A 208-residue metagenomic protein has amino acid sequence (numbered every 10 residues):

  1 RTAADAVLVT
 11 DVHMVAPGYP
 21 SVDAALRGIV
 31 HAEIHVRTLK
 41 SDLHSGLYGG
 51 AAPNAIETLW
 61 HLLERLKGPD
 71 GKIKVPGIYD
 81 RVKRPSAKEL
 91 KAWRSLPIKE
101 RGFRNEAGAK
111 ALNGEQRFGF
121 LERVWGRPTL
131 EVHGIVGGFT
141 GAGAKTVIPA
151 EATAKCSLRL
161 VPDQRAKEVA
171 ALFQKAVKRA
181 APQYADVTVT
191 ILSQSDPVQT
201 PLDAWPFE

Functional and structural regions predicted by a protein language model:
R1-A25: Acidic/histidine-rich catalytic neighborhood of metal-dependent amide-processing enzymes
T2-D5, G28-H31, A185: Short coil/turn connectors at secondary-structure junctions
V15-P17, H31-E208: Metal-dependent amide/peptide-bond hydrolase catalytic core, centered on the "pita-bread" metallohydrolase fold
